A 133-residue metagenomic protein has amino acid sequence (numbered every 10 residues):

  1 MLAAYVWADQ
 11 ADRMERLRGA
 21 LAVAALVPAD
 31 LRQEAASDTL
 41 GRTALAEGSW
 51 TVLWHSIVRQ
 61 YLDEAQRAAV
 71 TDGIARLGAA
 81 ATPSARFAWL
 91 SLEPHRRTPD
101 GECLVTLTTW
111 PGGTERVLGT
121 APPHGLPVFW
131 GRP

Functional and structural regions predicted by a protein language model:
M1-P133: Alpha-helical subdomain
